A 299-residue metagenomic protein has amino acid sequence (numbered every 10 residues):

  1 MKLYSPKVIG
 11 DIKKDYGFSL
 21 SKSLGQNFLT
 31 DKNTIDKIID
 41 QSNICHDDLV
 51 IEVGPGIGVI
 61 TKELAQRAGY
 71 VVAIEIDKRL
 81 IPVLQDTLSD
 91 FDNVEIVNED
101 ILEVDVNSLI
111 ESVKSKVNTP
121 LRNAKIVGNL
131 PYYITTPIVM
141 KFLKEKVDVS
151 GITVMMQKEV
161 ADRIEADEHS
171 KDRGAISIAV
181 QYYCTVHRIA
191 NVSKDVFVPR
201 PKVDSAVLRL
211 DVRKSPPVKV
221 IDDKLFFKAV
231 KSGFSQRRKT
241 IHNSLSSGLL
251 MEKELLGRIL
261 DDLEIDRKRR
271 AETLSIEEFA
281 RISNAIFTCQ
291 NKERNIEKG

Functional and structural regions predicted by a protein language model:
M1-S232, E272, R281, T288 (+1 more regions): Catalytic cores of RNA-modifying enzymes
A206, L210-V212, V218-R258, L263-D266 (+1 more regions): An accessory alpha-helical subdomain
L249-G299: Helix-rich C-terminal "collar"/helical-bundle subdomain used as an assembly and partner-interaction module in RFC-like
